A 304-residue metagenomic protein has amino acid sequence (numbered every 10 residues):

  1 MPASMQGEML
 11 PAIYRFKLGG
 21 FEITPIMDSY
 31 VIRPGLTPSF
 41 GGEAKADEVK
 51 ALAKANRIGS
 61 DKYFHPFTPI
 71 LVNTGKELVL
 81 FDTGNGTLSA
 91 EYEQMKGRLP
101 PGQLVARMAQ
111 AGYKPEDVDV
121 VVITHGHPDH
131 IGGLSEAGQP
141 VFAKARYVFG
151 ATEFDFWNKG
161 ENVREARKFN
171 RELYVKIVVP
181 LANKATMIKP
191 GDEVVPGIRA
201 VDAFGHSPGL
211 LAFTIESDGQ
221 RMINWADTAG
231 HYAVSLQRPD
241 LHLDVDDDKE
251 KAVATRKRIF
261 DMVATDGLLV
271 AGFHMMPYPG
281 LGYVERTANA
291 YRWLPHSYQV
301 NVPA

Functional and structural regions predicted by a protein language model:
M1-A109, D117-V120, G219-D227, H296: Metallo-beta-lactamase
T24-I26, V122, V148, T186-I188 (+3 more regions): Hydrophobic/aromatic beta-strand patches that form the interior of the parallel beta-sheet core in alpha/beta enzyme
D28-S29, T83-G86, G126, T152-E153 (+3 more regions): Active-site metal-binding loops of divalent metal-dependent hydrolases
M95-R98, G102, A106, D218-A304: Cap/insert and terminal regions of metallo-dependent hydrolase folds
L99-D117, A143-D202, K251-R258, V263-T265: Metallo-beta-lactamase
V118-D129: Metallo-beta-lactamase
H127-I131, R199-F213: Active-site glycine- and acidic-residue-rich loops that bind and position anionic ligands or nucleotide-like cofactors
I131-V141, G282-V284: Metal-dependent catalytic neighborhoods of phosphoester/phosphodiester hydrolases
